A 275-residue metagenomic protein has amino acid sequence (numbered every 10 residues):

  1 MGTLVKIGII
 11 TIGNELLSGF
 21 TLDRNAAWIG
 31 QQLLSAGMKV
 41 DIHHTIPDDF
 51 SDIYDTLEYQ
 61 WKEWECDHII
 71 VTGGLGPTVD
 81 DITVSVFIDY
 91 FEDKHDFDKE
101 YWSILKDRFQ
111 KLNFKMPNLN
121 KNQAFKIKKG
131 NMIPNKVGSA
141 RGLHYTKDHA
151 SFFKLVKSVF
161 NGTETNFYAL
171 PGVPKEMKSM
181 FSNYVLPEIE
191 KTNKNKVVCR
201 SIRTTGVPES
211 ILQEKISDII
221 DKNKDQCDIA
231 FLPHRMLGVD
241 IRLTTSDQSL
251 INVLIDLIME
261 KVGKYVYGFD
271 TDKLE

Functional and structural regions predicted by a protein language model:
G2-D48: Glycine-rich phosphate/diphosphate-binding loop of Rossmann-like nucleotide-binding domains
I12-N14, V71-V79, P171, S246: Glycine-rich beta-strand-to-loop/alpha-helix junction loops that act as flexible
Q31, D55-E58, S85, S103 (+6 more regions): Solvent-exposed alpha-helical segments within well-ordered globular domains of core cellular machineries
Q32-L34, M38-D41, T45-W61, T146-D148 (+2 more regions): Gly/lys/ser-thr-rich phosphate-binding loops in alpha/beta enzymes that coordinate phosphoanhydride or phosphate groups
S51-D55, K62-E65, D81-T192: Proline/glycine-rich low-complexity loops and linkers
F160, E164-K264: An accessory alpha-helical subdomain
Y265-E275: Long, charged amphipathic helices and adjacent flexible linkers at domain junctions
